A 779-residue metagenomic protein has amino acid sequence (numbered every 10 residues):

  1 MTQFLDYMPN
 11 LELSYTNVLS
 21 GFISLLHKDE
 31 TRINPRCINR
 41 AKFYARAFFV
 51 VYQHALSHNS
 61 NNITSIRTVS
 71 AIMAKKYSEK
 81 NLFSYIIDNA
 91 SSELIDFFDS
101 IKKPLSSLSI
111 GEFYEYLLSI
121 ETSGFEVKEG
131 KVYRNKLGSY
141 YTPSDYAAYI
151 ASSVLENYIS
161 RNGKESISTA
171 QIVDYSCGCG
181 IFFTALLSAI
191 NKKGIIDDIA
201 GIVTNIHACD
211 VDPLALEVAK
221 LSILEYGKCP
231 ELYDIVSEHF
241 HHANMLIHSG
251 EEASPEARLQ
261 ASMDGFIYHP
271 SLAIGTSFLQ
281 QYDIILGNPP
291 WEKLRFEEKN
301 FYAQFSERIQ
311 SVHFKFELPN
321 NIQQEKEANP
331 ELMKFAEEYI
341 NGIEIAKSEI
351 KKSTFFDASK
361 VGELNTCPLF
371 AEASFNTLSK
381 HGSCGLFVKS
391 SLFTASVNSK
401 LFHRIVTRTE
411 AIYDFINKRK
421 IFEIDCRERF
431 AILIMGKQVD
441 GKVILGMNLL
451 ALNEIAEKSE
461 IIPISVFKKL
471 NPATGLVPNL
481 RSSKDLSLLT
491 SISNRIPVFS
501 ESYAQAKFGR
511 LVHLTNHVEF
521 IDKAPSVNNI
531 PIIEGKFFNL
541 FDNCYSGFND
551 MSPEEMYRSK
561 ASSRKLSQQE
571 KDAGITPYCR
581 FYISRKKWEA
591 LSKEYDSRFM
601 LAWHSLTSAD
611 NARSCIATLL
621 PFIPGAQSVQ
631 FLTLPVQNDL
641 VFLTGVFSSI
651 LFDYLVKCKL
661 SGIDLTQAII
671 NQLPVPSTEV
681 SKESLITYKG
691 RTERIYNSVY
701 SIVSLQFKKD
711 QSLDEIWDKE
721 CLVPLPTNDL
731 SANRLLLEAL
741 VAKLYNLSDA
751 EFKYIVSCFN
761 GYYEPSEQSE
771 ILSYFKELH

Functional and structural regions predicted by a protein language model:
M1-Y141, L224-S237: Non-catalytic, mostly N-terminal accessory regions of nucleic-acid modification and defense proteins
L5, L105-D197, G201, I206-A215 (+2 more regions): S-adenosyl-L-methionine
N10-P35, A257-Q281, I350-N376: Asp/Glu-centered strand-loop micro-motifs enriched in Gly/Pro and often flanked by an aromatic residue
K28, A90-S100, M263-T276, P368 (+2 more regions): A Trp-anchored, charged/polar loop motif used as the substrate-binding/catalytic surface of acyl/ester-handling
F49, I66-S78, F83, F182 (+4 more regions): Aromatic-residue hotspot detector
A219: Conserved SAM-binding loop
Y226-A273: S-adenosyl-L-methionine
